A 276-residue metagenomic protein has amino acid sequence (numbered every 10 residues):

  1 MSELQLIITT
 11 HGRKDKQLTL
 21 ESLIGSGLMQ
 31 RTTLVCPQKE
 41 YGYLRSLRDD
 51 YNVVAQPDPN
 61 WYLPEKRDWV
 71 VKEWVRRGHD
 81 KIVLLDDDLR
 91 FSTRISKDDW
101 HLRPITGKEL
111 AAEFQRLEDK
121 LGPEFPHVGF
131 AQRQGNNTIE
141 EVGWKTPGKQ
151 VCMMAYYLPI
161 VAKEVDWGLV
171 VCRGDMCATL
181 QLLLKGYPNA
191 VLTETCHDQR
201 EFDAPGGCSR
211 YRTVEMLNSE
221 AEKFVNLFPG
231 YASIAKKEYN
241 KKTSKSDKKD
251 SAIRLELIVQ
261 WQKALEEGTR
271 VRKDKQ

Functional and structural regions predicted by a protein language model:
S2-L4, K14-D15, V170-C172, M176-Q276: C-terminal catalytic/acceptor-binding lobe
S2-Q5, I24-L34, D50-N52: Short loop->beta transition adjacent to catalytic acidic/histidine clusters or analogous donor-positioning motifs
Q5-G27, E40-S46: Short, well-formed alpha-helical segments that are part of the catalytic scaffolds of diverse glycosyltransferases
I8, Q30-Q38, V128: Short, hydrophobic beta-strand segments that form beta-sheet elements in well-ordered domains
R13, D88-R90, R133-N136, C196-D198: Short, solvent-exposed loop/turn segments at secondary-structure junctions
L34, K81-D86, P126-A131, N189-T193 (+1 more regions): A structural signal for short, well-ordered beta-strand segments and their strand-loop junctions that often border
V35-L85, R90-I105: Active-site-proximal specificity loops/subdomain of glycosyltransferases
S92-M176, L184: Conserved catalytic core of nucleotide-sugar-dependent glycosyltransferases
